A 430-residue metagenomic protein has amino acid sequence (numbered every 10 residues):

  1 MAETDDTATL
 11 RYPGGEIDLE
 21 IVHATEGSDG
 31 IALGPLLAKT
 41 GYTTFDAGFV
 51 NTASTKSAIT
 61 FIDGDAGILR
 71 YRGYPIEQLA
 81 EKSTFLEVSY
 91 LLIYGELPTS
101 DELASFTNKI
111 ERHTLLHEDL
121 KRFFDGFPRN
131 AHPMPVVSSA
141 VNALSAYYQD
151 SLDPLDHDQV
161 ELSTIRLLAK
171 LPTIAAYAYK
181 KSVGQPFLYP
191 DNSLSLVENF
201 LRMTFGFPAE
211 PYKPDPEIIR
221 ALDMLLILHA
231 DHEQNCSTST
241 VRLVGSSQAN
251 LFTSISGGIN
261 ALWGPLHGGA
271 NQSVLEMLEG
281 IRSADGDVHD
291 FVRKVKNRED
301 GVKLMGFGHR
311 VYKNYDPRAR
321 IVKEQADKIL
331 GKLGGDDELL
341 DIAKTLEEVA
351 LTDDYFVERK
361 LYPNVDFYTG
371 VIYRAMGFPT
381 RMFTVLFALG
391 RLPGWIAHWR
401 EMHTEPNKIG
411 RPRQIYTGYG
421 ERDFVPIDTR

Functional and structural regions predicted by a protein language model:
A2-R430: Non-transmembrane, aqueous-exposed alpha-helical and coiled segments at domain scale
